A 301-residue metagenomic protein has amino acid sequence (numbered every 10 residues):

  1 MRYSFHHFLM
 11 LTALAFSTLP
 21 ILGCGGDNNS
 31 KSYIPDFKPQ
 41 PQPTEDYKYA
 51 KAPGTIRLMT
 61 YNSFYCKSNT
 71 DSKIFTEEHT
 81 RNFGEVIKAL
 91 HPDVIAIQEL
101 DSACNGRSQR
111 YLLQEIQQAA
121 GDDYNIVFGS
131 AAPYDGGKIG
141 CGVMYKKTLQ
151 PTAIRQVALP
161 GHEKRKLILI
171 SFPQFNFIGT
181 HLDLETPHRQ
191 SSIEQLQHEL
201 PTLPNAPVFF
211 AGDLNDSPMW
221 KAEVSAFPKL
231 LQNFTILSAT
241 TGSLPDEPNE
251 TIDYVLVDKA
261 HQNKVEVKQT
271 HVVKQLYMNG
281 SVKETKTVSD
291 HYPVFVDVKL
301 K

Functional and structural regions predicted by a protein language model:
M1-M10: Bacterial N-terminal signal peptides that target proteins for export
M10-P20: Bacterial N-terminal signal peptides
L22-Q118, P133-Y134, D290, K299-K301: N-terminal, active-site-proximal structural segment of metallo-dependent hydrolase catalytic domains
D27-D46, R155, L200-F209, D216-K301: Metal-dependent phosphoester-hydrolase catalytic domains
Y33-A50, L100-F175, Q269-V273: Structured beta-strand-rich core segments of catalytic domains in phosphoester-bond hydrolases
T55-T70, R155, L169, Q174-D183: Active-site-proximal beta-strand elements of phosphoester/diester hydrolases
I56-S63, F83-Q109, M144, F177-T180 (+3 more regions): Active-site beta-strand/loop signature of hydrolases that rely on acidic residues for catalysis
Y65-S68, S102-N105, G136, E185-P187 (+2 more regions): Active-site environment of divalent metal-dependent phosphoester hydrolases
